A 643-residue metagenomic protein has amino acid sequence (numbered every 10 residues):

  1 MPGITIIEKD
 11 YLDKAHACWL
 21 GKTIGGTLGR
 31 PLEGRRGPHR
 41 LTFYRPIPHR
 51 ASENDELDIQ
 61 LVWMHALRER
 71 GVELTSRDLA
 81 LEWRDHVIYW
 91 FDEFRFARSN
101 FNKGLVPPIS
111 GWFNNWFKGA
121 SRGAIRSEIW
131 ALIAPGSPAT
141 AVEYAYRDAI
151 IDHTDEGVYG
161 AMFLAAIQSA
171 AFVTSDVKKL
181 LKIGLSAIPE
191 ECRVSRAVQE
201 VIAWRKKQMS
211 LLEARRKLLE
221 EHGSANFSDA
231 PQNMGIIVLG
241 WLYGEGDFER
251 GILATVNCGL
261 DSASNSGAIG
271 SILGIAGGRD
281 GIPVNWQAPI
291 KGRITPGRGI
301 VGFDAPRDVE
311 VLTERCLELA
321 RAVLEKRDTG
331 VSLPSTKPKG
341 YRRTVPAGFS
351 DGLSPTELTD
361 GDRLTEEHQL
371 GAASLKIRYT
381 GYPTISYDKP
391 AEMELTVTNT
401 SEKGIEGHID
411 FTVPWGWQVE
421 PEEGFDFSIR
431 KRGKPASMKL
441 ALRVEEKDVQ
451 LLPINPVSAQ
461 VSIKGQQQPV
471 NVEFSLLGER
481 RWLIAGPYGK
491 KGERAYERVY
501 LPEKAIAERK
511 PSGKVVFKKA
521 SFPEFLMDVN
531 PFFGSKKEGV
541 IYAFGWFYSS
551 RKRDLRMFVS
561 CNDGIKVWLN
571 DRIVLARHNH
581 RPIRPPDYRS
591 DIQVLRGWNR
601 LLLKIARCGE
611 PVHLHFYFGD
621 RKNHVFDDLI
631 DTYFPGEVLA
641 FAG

Functional and structural regions predicted by a protein language model:
I6, Y11, F101, S110-K118 (+3 more regions): Accessory "access/gating" subregions that flank catalytic or transport cores
I24, H39-L41, V238-C316: Catalytic phosphate/nucleotide-handling subdomain of diverse soluble enzymes
Y387-K403: Short beta-strand elements of extracellular/lumenal beta-sandwich folds
W417-K447: Intrinsically disordered, low-complexity Pro/Gly/Ser/Thr-rich segments with frequent PxxP/GP/PP motifs and embedded
E446-P456: Short glycine/proline/serine/threonine-rich loop/turn segments at secondary-structure transition edges
A459-M527, L603-G643: Accessory carbohydrate-binding/adhesion or oligomerization-edge regions at the termini of glycan-active proteins
S549, D554-W568, L601: Aromatic-lined ligand-binding clefts that engage carbohydrates, nucleic acids, or primary amines
K566-Y617: Beta-strand-rich ligand-recognition modules
